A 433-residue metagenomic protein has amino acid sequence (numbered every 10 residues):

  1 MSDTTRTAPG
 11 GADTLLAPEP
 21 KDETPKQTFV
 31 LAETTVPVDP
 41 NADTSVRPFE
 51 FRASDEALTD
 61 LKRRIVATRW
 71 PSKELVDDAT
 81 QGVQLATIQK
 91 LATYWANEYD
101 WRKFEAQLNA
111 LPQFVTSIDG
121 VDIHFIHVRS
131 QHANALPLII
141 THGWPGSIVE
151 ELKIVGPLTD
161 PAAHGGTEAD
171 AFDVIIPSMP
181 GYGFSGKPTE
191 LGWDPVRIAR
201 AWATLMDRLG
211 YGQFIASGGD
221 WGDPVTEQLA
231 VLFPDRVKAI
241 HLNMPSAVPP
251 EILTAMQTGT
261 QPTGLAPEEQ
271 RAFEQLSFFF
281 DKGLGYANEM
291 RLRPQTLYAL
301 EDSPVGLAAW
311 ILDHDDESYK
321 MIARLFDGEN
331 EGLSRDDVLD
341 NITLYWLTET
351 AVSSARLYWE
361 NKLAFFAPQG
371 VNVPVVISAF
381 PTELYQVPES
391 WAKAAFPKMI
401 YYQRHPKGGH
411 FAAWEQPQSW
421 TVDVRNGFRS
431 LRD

Functional and structural regions predicted by a protein language model:
E56-R129, N134, W346-E349, S353-F366: Non-catalytic accessory segments flanking enzyme active sites
W101-K103, G166, M179-W193, E227: Glycine-rich "HGGG/HGxG" loop immediately N-terminal to the catalytic nucleophile of the alpha/beta-hydrolase
A135-G143: Short beta-strand element of the alpha/beta-hydrolase
W144-G156: The serine-hydrolase catalytic nucleophile loop
P157, P161-H164, Y211-P262: Conserved hydrolase catalytic core segment
L158-F184: Conserved alpha/beta-hydrolase
V196-F214: Conserved acidic catalytic loop of the alpha/beta-hydrolase fold
D281, N288-D433: C-terminal subdomain of alpha/beta-hydrolase-fold enzymes, centered on the catalytic histidine and its supporting
